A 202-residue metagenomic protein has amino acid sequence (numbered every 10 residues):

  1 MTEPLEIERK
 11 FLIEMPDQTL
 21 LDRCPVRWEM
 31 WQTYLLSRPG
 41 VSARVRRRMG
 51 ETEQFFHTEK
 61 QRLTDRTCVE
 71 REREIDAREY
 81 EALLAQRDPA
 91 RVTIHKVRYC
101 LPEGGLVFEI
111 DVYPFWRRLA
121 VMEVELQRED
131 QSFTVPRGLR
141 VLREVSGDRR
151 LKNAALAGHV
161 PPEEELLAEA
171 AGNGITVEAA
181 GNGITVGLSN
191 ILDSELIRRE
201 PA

Functional and structural regions predicted by a protein language model:
M1-A202: Phosphate-end processing signature that detects enzymes handling 5′-triphosphorylated RNA and polyphosphate
